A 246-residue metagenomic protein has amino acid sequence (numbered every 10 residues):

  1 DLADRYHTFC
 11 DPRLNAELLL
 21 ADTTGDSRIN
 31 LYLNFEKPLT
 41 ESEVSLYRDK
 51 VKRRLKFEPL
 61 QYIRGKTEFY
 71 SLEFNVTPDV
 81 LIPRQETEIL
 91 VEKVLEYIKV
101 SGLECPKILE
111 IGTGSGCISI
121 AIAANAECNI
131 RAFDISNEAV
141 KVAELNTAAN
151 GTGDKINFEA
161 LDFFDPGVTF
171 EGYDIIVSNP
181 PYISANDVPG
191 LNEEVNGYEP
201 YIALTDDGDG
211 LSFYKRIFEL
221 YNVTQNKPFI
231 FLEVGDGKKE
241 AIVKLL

Functional and structural regions predicted by a protein language model:
D1-R13: Non-catalytic nucleic-acid substrate-recognition regions in nucleic-acid-modifying enzymes
L19, F57, T87, I118 (+5 more regions): Residue-level signal for inorganic ion chemistry
A21-Y97: Conserved AdoMet
Q61, I183-N186, G237: Active-site beta-alpha loop architecture of Rossmann-like, nucleotide-cofactor-dependent enzymes
I89-G190, K215-R216: Conserved SAM/SAH cofactor-binding pocket of Class I
T152, E199, T224-N226: Helix-to-beta-strand junctions that scaffold the AdoMet/dcAdoMet cofactor pocket in Class I SAM-dependent enzymes
Y182-S212: Mobile active-site "lid"/loop adjacent to the S-adenosyl-L-methionine
G208-L246: Conserved Class I SAM-dependent methyltransferase catalytic core
